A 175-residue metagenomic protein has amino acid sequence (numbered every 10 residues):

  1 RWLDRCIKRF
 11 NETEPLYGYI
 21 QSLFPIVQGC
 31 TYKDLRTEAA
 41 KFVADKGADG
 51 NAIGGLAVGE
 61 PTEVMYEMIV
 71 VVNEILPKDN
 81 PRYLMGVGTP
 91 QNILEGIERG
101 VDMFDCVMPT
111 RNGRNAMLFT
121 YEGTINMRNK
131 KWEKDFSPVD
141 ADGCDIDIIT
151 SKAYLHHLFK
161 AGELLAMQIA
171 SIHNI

Functional and structural regions predicted by a protein language model:
R1-P15, K130, K160: Non-catalytic, usually N-terminal nucleic-acid engagement modules in DNA/RNA processing proteins
D4, A44-D45, D147-T150: Long, hydrophilic "mature protein body" segments
R5, F42, V71, Y154-H157: Alpha-helical scaffold segments in soluble metabolic enzymes
T13, G18-V139: Glycine-rich phosphate/ribose-binding loops and adjacent secondary-structure elements that form binding surfaces
A141-I175: C-terminal extensions of enzymes
